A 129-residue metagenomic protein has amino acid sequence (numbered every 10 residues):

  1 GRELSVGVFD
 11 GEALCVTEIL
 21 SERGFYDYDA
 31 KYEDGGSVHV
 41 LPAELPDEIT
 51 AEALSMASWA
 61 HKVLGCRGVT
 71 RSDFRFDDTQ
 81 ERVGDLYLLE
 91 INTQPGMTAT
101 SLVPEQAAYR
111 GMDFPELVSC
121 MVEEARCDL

Functional and structural regions predicted by a protein language model:
G1-S55, E81-Y87: Phosphate-binding site of ATP-dependent enzymes
K31, P46-L129: ATP-dependent carboxylate activation and anion-phosphoryl transfer catalytic cores that bind Mg-ATP to form
